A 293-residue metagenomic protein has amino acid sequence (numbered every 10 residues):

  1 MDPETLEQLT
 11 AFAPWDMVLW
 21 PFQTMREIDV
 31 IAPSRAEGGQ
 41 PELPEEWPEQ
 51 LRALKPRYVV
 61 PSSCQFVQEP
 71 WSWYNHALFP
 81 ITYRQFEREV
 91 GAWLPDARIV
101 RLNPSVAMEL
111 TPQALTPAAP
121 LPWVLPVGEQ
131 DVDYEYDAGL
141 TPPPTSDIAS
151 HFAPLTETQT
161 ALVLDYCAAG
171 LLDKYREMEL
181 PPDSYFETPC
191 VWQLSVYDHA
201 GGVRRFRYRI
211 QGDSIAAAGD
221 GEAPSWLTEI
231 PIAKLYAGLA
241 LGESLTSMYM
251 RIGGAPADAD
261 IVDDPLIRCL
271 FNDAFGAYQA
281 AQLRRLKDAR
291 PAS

Functional and structural regions predicted by a protein language model:
D2-P3, T156: Generic structural signal for alpha-helix starts
P3, P14, P21, P41-P44 (+10 more regions): Proline-rich intrinsically disordered, low-complexity coils
P3-W93: Cap/insert and terminal regions of metallo-dependent hydrolase folds
W15-L19, R57-V60, A97-I99, P189-Q193 (+1 more regions): Hydrophobic beta-strand segments of well-ordered beta-sheets in folded domains
M17-Q23, V100-S105, A216-G221: A generic structural motif
S63-F66, A97-M108: Acidic carboxylate-rich catalytic motifs and surrounding loops in phosphoryl-/glycosyl-chemistry enzymes
M108-S293: Feature captures hydrophobic
